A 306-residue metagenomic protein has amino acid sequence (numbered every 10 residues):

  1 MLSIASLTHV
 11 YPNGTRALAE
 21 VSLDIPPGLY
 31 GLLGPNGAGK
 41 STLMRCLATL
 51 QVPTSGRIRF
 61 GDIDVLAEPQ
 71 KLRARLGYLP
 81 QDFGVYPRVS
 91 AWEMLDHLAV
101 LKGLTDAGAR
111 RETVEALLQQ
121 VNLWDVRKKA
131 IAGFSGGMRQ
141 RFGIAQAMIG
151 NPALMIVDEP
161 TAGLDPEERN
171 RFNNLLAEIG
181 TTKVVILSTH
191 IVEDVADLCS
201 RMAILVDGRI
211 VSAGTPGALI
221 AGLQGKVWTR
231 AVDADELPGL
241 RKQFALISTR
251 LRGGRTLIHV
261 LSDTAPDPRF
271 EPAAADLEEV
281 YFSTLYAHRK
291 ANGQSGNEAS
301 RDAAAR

Functional and structural regions predicted by a protein language model:
P35-G39: Walker A (P-loop) phosphate-binding loop of ABC-type ATPase nucleotide-binding domains
A48: Helix-to-loop junction immediately C-terminal to a conserved catalytic motif
G56-A67, K71-L72: Conserved ABC transporter NBD signature motif
D96, V100-G103, G108-V126: Conserved ABC ATPase "signature" region
M155-E159, L164: Catalytic Walker B motif of ABC-type/P-loop ATPase nucleotide-binding domains
R171-H259: ABC transporter nucleotide-binding domain
